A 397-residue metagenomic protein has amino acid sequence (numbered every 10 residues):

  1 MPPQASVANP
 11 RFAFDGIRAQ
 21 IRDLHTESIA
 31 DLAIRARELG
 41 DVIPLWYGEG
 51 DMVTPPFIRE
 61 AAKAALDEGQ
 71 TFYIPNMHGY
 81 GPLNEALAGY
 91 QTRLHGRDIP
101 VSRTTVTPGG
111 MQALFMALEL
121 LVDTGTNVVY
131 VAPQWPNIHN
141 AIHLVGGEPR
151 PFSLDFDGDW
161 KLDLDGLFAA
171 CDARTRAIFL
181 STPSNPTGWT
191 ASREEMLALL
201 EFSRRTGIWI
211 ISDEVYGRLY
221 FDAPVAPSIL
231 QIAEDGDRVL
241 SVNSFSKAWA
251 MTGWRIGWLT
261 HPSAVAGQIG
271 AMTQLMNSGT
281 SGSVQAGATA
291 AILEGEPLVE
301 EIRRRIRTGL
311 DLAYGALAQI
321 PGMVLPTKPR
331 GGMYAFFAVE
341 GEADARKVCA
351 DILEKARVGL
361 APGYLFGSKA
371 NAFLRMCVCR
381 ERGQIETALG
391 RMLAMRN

Functional and structural regions predicted by a protein language model:
P2-A13, R18-G109, M116, I292-E294 (+2 more regions): N-terminal small-domain helix-loop-helix segment of the aminotransferase-like
P2-Q4, G89, F168, E342-A343 (+3 more regions): PLP-dependent enzyme catalytic core of the Aspartate aminotransferase-like
P2-V7, I232, D237-R307, Y314-A316 (+1 more regions): Conserved core segment of the aminotransferase class I/II
L39, V145, R205-T206, A356: Helix C-cap/helix->beta junction micro-motif
R103, L120-I142: Conserved PLP-anchoring active-site segment centered on the Schiff-base-forming lysine
T126, G147, R205-I208, D237: A short helix->loop->beta-strand "cap" motif at the edges of active sites that frequently abuts
R150, L154-D222: Active-site phosphate-binding strand-loop segment of PLP-dependent enzymes
T289, R305-Y314, L325-A338: Conserved glycine-rich beta-strand-loop-beta hairpin in the small C-terminal domain of fold type I
